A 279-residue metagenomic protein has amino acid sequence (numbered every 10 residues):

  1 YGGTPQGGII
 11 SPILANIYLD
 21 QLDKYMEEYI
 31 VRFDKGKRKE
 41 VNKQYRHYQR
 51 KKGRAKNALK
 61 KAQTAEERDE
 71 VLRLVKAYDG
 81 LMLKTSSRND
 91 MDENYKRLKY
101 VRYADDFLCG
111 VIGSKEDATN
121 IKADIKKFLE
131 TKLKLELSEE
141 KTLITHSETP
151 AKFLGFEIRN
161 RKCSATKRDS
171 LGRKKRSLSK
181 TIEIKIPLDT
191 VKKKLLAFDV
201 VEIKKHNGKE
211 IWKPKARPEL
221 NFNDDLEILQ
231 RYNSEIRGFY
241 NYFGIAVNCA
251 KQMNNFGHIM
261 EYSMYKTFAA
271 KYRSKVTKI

Functional and structural regions predicted by a protein language model:
Y1-I279: Non-catalytic terminal/accessory segments
